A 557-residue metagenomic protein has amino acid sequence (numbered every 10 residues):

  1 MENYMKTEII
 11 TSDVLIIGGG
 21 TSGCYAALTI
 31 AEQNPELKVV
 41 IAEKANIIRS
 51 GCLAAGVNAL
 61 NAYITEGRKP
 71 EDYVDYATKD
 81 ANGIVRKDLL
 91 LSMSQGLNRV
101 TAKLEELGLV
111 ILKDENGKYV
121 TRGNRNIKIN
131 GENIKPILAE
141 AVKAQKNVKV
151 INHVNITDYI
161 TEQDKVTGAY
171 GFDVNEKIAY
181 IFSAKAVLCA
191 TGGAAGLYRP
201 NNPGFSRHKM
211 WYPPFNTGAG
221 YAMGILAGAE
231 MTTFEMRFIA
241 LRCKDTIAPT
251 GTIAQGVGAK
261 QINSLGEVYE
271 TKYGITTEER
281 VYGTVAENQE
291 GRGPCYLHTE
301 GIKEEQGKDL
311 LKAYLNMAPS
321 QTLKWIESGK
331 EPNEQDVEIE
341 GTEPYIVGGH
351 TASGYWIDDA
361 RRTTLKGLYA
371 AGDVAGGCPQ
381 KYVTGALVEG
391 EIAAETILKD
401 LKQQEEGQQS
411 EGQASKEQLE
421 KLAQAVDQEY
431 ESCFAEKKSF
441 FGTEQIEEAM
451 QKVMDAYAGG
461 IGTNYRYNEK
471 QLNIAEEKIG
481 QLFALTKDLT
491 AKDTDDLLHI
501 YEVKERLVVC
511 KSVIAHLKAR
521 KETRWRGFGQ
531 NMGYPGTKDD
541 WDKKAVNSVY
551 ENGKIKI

Functional and structural regions predicted by a protein language model:
K6-S22: Beta1/beta-strand and adjacent pyrophosphate-binding region of the FAD-binding site in flavoprotein oxidoreductases
I9-S12, E176-A186, T364: Core beta-strand elements of the Rossmann-like FAD/NAD(P) dinucleotide-binding domain in flavoenzyme oxidoreductases
E32-A55: Glycine-rich FAD pyrophosphate-binding loop
A45, A186, A190-A195, V374: Glycine-/small-residue-rich beta->alpha transition segments that form the dinucleotide
N61-M93: Glycine-rich active-site loop/strand segments that organize a redox cofactor
E106-T157, T233-Y382, L387, A456-I557: Mobile, glycine/GP-rich and aromatic-enriched active-site lid/loop segments adjacent to catalytic centers
C189-A248, V383-T396: Glycine-rich loop(s) and the adjacent beta-strand/alpha-helix scaffold that form part
K402-K492: Long, amphipathic alpha-helical stalk/connector segments used for oligomerization, subunit docking, or mechanical
